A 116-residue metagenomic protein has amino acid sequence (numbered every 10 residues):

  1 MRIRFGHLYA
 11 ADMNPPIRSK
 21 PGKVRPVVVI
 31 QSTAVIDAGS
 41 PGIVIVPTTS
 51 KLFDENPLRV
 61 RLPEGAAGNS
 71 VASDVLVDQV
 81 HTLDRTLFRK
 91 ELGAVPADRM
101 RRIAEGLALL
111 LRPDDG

Functional and structural regions predicted by a protein language model:
M1-G116: Conserved functional hotspots at enzyme active or ligand-binding sites that engage polyanionic ligands
